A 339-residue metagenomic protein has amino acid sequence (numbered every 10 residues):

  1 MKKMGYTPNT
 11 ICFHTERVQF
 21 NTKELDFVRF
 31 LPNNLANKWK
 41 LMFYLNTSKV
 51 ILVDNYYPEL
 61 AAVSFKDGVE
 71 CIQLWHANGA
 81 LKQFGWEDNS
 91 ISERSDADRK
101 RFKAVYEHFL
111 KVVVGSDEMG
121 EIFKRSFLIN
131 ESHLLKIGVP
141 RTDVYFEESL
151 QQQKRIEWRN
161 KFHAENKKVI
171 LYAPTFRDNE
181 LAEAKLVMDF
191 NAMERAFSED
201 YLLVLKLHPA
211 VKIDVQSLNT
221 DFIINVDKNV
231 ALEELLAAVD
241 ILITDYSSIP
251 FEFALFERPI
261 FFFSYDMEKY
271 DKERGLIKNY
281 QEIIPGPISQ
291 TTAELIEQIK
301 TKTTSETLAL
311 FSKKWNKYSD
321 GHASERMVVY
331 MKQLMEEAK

Functional and structural regions predicted by a protein language model:
M1-G5, S126, L134-S217, S289 (+1 more regions): Conserved catalytic-core segment of nucleotide-activated headgroup transferases in glycan assembly
M1-S149: Active-site and donor-binding regions of nucleotide-sugar-utilizing enzymes
T10-F13, C71-W75, Y172, F176 (+6 more regions): Tryptophan-centric aromatic hotspots in well-structured domains and transmembrane helices
E16-K23, G120-I122, E180, A210-Q216 (+1 more regions): Short, charged/polar "capping" segments at the starts of alpha-helices and the immediately preceding loops
P32-S48, P209-F251: Donor nucleotide-activated moiety binding/catalytic core segment of transferases that use nucleotide-activated donors
I51-F65, E70-W75, N229-R274: A donor-sugar binding/catalytic signature common to diverse glycosyltransferases and related nucleotide-sugar
L150, T292-K339: C-terminal amphipathic helix plus adjacent low-complexity, charged tail appended to glycosyltransferase catalytic
L218, S248-W315: Catalytic binding pocket for nucleotide-activated donors in carbohydrate/polymer assembly enzymes
